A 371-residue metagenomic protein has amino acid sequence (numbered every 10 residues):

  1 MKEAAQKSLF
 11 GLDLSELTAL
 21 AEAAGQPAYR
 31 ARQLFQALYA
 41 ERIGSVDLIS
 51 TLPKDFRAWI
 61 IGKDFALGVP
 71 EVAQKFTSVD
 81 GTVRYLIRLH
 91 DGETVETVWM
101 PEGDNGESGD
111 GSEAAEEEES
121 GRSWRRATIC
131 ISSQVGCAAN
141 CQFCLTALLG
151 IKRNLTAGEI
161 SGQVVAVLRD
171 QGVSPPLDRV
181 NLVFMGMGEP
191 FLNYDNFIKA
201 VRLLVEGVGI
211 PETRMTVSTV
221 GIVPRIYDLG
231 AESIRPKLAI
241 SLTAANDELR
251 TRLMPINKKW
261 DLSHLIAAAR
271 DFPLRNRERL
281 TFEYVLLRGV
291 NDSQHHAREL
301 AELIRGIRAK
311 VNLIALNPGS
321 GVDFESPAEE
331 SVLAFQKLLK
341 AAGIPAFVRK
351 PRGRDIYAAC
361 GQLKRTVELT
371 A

Functional and structural regions predicted by a protein language model:
M1-V95, W99-E119, R270-E278, Y284-A371: Auxiliary Fe-S-binding modules of radical SAM enzymes
K75, E119-G121, S174, G207: Short secondary-structure boundary/capping segments
T77-S78, S132-S133, S218, S241: Short linear Ser/Thr-Pro motifs
G81, R125-A127, D178-N181: Exposed loop/turn and edge beta-strand positions of beta-sandwich/beta-sheet ligand-binding modules
Y85, T97, I129-I131, I240: Short beta-strand motif preference
G103-L168: Canonical Radical SAM [4Fe-4S] cluster-binding loop centered on the CxxxCxxC motif and its immediate flanking residues
V167-F347: Conserved AdoMet/S-adenosylmethionine-binding subsite of the radical SAM
